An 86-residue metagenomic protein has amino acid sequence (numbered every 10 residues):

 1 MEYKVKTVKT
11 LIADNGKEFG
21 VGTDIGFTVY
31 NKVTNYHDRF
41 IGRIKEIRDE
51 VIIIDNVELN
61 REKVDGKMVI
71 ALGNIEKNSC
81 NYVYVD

Functional and structural regions predicted by a protein language model:
M1-V21: Mixed-charge, Lys/Arg-rich low-complexity intrinsically disordered regions
E2-K6, L59-D86: Intrinsically disordered, low-complexity, charged/polar segments
D14-N35: Short coil-to-beta transition motif at edge beta-strands of beta-rich domains
T28-Y30, K45, D55, G73 (+1 more regions): A structural detector for beta-sheet-dominated domains
N35-M68: Basic/aromatic-rich interaction segments and small domains that mediate binding to polyanionic partners
